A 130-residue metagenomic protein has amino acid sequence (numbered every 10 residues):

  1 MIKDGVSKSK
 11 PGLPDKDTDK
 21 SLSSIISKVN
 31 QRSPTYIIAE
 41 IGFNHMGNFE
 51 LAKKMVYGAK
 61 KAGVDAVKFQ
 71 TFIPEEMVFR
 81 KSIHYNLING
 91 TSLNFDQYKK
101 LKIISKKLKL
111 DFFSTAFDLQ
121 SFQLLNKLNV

Functional and structural regions predicted by a protein language model:
I2-D4, D19-I38: N-terminal amphipathic alpha-helix/helix-capping segment at the start of soluble metabolic enzymes
I37-A39, V67-F69, F112-S114: Hydrophobic faces of well-ordered beta-strands that scaffold small-molecule active sites in alpha/beta enzyme cores
E40, A59, L125: Conserved, mostly hydrophobic/aromatic
G42-N44, F72-P74, F117-L119: Active-site beta-loop-alpha junctions enriched in small/polar residues
K54-Q70: Catalytic domains of carbohydrate-active enzymes, especially glycoside hydrolases
A66-L93: Glycine-rich, proline-tolerant flexible connector loops at the mouths of alpha/beta enzymes
H84-L110: Alpha-helix-loop-beta-strand connector modules within alpha/beta enzyme cores
K127-V130: Glycine-enriched alpha-helix->loop->beta-strand junction motifs that scaffold or abut catalytic
